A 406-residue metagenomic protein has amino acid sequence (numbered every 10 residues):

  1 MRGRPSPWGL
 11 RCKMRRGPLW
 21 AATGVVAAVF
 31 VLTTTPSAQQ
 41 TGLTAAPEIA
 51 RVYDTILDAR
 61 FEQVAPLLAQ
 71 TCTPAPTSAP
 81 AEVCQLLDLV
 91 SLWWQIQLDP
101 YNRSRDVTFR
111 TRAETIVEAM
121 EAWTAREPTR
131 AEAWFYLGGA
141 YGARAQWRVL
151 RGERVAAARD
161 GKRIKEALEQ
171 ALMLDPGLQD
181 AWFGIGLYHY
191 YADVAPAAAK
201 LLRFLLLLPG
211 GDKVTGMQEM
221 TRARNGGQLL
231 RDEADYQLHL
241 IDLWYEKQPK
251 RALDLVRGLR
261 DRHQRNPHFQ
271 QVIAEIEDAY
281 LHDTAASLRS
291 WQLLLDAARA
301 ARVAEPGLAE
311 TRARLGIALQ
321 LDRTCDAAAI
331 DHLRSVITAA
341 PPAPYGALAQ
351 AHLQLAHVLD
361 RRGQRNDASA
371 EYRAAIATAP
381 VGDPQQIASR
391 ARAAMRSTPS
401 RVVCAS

Functional and structural regions predicted by a protein language model:
T41-P47, T55-L67, D88-G177, W182-W244 (+1 more regions): Short coil/linker segments at helix-helix boundaries
A50, L87, W94, Y136 (+9 more regions): "A position-specific structural signal for the A-helix of alpha-solenoid helical repeats
C72-T73, E166, R224-N225, R257-D261 (+3 more regions): Amphipathic alpha-helical segments of tetratricopeptide repeats
A81, R130, L178, L230-R231 (+5 more regions): Residue-level recognition of tetratricopeptide repeat
L92-R105, Q146, A192-K200, E246-K250 (+4 more regions): Alpha-helical linker/edge segments of TPR/alpha-solenoid repeat scaffolds and analogous pre-/post-domain helices
T124, L172, N225, R260 (+3 more regions): Short coil/turn linkers that connect adjacent helices within long alpha-helical scaffolds, especially alpha-solenoid
S369-S406: Terminal, low-structured helical/coil segments at or just beyond the last alpha-helical repeat
